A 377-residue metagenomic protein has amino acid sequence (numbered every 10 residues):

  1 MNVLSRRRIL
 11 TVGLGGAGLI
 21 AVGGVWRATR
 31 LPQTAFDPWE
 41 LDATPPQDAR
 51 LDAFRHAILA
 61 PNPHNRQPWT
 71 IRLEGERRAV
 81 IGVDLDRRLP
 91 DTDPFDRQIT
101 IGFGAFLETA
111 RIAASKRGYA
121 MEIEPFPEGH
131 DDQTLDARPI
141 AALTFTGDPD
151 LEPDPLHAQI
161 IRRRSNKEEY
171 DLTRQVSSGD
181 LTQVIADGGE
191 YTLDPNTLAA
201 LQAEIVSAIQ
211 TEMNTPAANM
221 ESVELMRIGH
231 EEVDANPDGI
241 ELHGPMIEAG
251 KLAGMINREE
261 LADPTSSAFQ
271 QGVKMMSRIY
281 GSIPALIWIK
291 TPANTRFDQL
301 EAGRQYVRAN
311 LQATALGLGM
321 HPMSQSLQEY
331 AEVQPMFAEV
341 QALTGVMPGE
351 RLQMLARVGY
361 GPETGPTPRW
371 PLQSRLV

Functional and structural regions predicted by a protein language model:
N2-V377: Acidic, surface-exposed loops and disordered segments
